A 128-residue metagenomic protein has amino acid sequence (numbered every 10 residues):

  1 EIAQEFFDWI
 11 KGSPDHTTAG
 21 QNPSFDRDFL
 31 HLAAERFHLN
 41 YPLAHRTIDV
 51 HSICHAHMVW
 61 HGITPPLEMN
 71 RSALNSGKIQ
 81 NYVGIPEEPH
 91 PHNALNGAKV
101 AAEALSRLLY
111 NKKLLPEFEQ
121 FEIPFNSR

Functional and structural regions predicted by a protein language model:
Q4-R128: Metal-dependent phosphoesterase core characteristic of DEDDh/y 3'-5' exonuclease domains
